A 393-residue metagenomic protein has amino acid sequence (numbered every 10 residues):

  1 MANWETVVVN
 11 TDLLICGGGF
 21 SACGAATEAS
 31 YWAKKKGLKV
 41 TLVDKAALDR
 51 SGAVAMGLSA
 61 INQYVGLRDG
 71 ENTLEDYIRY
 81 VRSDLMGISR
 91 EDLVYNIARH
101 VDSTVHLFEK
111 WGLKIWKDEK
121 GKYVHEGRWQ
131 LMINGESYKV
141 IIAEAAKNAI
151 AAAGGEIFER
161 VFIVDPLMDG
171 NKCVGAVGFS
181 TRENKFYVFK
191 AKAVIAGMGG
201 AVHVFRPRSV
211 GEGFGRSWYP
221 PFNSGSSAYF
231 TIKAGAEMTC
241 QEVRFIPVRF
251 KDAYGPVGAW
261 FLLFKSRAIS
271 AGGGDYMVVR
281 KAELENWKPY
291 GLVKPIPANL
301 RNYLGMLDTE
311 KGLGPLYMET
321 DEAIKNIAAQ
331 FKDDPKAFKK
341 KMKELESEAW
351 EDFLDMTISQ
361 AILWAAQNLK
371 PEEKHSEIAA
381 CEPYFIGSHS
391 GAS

Functional and structural regions predicted by a protein language model:
V8-T11, R182-A193: Core beta-strand elements of the Rossmann-like FAD/NAD(P) dinucleotide-binding domain in flavoenzyme oxidoreductases
L13-T41: N-terminal Rossmann-like FAD-binding beta1-loop-alpha1 element of flavoenzymes
G17, A191-A193, G197-M198: Short, well-ordered coil/turn residues at beta-beta hairpins and beta-strand->alpha-helix junctions within
W32-M56: Glycine-rich FAD pyrophosphate-binding loop
I61-I97: Glycine-rich active-site loop/strand segments that organize a redox cofactor
D102, E109-V164, D169, Q241-S393: Mobile, glycine/GP-rich and aromatic-enriched active-site lid/loop segments adjacent to catalytic centers
A196-P256: Glycine-rich loop(s) and the adjacent beta-strand/alpha-helix scaffold that form part
